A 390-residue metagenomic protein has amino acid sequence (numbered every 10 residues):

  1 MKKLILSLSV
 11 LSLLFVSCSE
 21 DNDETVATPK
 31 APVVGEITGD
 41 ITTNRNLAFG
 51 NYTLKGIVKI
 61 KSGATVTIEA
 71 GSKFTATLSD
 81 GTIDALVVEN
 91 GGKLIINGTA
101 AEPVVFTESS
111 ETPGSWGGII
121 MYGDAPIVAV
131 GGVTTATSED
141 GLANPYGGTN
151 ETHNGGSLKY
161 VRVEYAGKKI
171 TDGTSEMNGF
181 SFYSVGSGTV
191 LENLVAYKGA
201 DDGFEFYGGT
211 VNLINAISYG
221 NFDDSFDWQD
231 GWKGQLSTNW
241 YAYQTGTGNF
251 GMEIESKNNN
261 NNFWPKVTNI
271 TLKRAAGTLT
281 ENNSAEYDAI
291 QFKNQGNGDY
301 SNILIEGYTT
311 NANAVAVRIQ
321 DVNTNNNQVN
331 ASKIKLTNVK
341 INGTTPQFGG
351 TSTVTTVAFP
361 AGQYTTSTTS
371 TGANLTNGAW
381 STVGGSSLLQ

Functional and structural regions predicted by a protein language model:
M1-L4: Positively charged n-region of N-terminal signal peptides that target proteins for export
L8-V10: Hydrophobic alpha-helical targeting segments used for export or membrane insertion
L14-S17: C-terminal motif of bacterial Sec signal peptides marking the signal peptidase cleavage site
S19-N22: Bacterial signal peptide processing site
E24-P29, V33-A48, L54-K61, V66 (+7 more regions): Extracellular beta-rich repeat passengers
K73: Catalytic metal-binding/acid-base residues of hydrolase active sites
E102-P103: Glycine-rich loop(s) and the adjacent beta-strand/alpha-helix scaffold that form part
